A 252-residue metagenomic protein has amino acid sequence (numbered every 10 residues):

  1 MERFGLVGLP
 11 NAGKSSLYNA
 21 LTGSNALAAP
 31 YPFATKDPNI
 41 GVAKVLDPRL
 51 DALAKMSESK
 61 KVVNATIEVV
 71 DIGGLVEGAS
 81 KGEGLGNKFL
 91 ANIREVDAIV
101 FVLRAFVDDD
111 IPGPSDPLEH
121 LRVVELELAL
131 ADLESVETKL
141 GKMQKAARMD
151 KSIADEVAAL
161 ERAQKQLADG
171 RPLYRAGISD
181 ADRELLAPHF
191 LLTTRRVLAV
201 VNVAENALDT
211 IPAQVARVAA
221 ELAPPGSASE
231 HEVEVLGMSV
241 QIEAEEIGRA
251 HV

Functional and structural regions predicted by a protein language model:
M1-D109, E125, V136, M143: Conserved G1/Walker A P-loop phosphate-binding module
K60, G84-E245: Conserved C-terminal guanine-recognition region of P-loop GTPase G domains, centered on the G4
A250-V252: Conserved small/polar residues in nucleotide/adenosyl-binding loops
